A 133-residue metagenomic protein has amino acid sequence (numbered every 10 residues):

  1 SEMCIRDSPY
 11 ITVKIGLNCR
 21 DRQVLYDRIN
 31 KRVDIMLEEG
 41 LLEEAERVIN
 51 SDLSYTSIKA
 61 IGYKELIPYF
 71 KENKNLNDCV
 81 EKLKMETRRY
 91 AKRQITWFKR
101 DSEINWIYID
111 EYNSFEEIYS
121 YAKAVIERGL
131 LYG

Functional and structural regions predicted by a protein language model:
S1-I5: Short, small-residue-biased leader/transition segments that mark boundaries at the very start of proteins
S8-G133: Catalytic core of IPPT-family isopentenyl/dimethylallyl transferases that prenylate adenosine-containing substrates
